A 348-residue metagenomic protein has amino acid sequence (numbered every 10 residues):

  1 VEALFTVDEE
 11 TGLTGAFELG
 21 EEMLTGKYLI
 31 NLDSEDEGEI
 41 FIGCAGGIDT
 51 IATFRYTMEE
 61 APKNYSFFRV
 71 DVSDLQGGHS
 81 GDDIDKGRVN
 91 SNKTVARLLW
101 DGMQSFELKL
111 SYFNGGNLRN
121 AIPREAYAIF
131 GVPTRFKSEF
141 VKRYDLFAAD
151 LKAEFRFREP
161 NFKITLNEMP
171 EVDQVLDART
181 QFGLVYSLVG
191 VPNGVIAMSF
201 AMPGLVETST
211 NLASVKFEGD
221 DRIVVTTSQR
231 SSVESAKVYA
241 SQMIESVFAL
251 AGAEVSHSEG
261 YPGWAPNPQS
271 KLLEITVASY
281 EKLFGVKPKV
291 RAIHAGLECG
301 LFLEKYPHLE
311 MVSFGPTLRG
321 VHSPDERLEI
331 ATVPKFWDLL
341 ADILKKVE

Functional and structural regions predicted by a protein language model:
V1-K63, G87, K109-S111, I196-S199 (+2 more regions): Acidic/histidine-rich catalytic neighborhood of metal-dependent amide-processing enzymes
E21-E22, G87-S105, P133-K137, T180-V189 (+5 more regions): His/Asp/Glu-rich mid-to-C-terminal helical/loop segments that flank catalytic regions of hydrolases
F54, V72-D74, F130-T134, T227-S231: Short beta-strand-to-loop capping motifs
E60-Y65, I84-N114, P133-S209, I244: Acidic-enriched catalytic cores of C-N bond-cleaving enzymes acting on peptides and small amides
D83, R88-N92, A96-N114, S258 (+1 more regions): Active-site-adjacent substrate-binding region of metalloamidase/peptidase-like peptide-processing proteins
Y127-I129, K163-V175, A213, V224-E234 (+1 more regions): A short beta-alpha structural unit
S187-L250: Long, well-ordered mid-to-C-terminal structural blocks that present hydrophobic/aromatic surfaces
F200, E207-D221, S228, L283-I343: Zn-dependent metallopeptidase/amidohydrolase metal-coordination segment
